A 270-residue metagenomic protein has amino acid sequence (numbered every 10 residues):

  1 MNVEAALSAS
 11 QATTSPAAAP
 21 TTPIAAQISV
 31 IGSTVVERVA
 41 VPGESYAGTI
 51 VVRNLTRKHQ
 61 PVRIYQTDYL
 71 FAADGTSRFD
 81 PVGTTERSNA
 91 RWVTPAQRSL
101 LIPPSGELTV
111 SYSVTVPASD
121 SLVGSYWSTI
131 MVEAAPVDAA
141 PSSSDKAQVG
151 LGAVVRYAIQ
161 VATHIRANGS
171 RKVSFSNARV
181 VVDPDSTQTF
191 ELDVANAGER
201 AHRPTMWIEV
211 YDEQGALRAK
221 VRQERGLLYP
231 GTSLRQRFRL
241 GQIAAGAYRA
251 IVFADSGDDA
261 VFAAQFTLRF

Functional and structural regions predicted by a protein language model:
T21-Q60, S99, K172-T187, E191: Beta-sheet-dominated interaction scaffolds and their linkers
S45, H59, E107, V123-S125 (+4 more regions): Extracellular Ig-like/FN3 beta-sandwich strand-entry sites
G48-R53, Y112, S128-V132, F190-N196 (+2 more regions): Buried hydrophobic-core signal for structured, non-transmembrane domains
Q60-T85, E199-Q214, S256: Short acidic, flexible loop segments centered on an aromatic residue
T67-L70, T115-T163, A245-F270: Terminal connector regions
G83-S119, A216-A244: Intrinsically disordered, low-complexity Pro/Gly/Ser/Thr-rich segments with frequent PxxP/GP/PP motifs and embedded
V149-P184: Transition segment at domain starts
I208-Y211, A216-F270: Extracytoplasmic/luminal low-complexity segments enriched in Pro/Gly and acidic/polar residues that act as flexible
